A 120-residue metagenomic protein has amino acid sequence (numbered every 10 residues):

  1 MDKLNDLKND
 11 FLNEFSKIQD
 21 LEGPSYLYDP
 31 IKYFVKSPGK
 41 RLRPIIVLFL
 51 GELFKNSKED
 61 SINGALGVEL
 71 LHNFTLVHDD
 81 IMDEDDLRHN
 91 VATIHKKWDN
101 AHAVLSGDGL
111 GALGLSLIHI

Functional and structural regions predicted by a protein language model:
M1-K17: N-terminal amphipathic/basic leader segments beginning at the initiator methionine
D20-I118: Mg2+-dependent prenyl diphosphate-binding active-site environment of isoprenoid biosynthetic enzymes
